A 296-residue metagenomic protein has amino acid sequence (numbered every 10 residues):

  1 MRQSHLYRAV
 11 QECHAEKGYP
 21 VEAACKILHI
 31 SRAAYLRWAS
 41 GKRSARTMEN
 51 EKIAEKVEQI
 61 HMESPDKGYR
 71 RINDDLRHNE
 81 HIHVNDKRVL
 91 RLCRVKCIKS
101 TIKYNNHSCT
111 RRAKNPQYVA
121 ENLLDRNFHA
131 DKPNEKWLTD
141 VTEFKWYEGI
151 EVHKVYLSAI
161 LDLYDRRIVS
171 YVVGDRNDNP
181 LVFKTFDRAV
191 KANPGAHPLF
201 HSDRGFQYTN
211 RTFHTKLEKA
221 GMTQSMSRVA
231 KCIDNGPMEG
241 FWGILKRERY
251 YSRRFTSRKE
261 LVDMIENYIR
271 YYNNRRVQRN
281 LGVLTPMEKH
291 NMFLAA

Functional and structural regions predicted by a protein language model:
M1-S4, R8, C25, R32-K132 (+2 more regions): Basic, flexible linker segments flanking DNA-binding modules in nucleic acid-interacting mobile-element proteins
V10-Y19: Short, aromatic/basic-rich helix-turn unit that serves as a nucleic-acid recognition element
A24-C25, Y35, V57, I72 (+13 more regions): Mobile genetic element proteins and their domesticated derivatives, centered on retroelements and DNA transposons
R43, E218-M222, I244-A296: C-terminal domain-tail junction helix/linker
D66, H81, F128-H129, Y147 (+3 more regions): Conserved, non-catalytic sequence blocks in retroelement Pol enzymes and Pol-derived host proteins
A113, S202-R204, N210-F213, Q224-K246 (+2 more regions): RNase H-like two-metal-ion nuclease catalytic core shared by retroviral integrases and related mobile-element nucleases
R126-V169: An active-site-proximal beta-strand-loop segment
H153, V172-N193: Active-site beta-loop-alpha junctions of metal-dependent nucleic acid enzymes, especially the RNase H-like/DDE
